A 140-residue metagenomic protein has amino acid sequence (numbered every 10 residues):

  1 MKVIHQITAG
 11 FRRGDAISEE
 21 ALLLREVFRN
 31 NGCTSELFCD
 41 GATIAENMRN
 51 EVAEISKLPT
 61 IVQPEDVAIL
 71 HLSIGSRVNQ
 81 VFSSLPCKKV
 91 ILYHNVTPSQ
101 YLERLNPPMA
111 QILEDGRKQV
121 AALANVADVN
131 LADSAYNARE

Functional and structural regions predicted by a protein language model:
M1-R13: Nucleotide-activated donor-dependent transferases that construct or modify glycoconjugates
Q6, K57-L92, V129-L131: Short N-terminal targeting/anchoring amphipathic segment
I7, I17-F28: Short amphipathic alpha-helix
A16, V126-S134: A short beta-strand/loop micro-motif in the catalytic core of glycosyltransferases that engages the nucleotide-sugar
T34-E36, K89, A138: Hydrophobic anchor at the start of a short beta-strand that flanks the dinucleotide cofactor-binding loop
T34-I44: A short beta-strand-loop structural module common to alpha/beta enzyme folds
I74-G75, Y136-A138: Alpha-helix capping/helix-boundary segments
T97, M109-V129: Membrane-proximal helix-turn-helix segments that form the acceptor-binding/catalytic region of lipid-linked
